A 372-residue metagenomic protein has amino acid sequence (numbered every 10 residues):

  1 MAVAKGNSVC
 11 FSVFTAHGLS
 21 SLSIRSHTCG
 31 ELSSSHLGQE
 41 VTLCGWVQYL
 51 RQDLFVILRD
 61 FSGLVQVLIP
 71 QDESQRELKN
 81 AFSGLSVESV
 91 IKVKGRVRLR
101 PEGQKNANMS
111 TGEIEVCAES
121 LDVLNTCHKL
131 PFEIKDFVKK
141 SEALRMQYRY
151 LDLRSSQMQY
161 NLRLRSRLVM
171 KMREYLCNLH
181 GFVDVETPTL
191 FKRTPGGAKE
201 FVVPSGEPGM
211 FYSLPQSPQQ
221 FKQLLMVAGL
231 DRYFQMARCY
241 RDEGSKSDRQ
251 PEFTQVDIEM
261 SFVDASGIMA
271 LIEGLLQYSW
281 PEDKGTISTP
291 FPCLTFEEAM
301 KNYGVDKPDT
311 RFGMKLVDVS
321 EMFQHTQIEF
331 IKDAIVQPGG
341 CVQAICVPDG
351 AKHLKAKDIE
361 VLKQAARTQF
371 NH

Functional and structural regions predicted by a protein language model:
M1-H372: Class II aminoacyl-tRNA synthetase catalytic cores and aaRS-like
